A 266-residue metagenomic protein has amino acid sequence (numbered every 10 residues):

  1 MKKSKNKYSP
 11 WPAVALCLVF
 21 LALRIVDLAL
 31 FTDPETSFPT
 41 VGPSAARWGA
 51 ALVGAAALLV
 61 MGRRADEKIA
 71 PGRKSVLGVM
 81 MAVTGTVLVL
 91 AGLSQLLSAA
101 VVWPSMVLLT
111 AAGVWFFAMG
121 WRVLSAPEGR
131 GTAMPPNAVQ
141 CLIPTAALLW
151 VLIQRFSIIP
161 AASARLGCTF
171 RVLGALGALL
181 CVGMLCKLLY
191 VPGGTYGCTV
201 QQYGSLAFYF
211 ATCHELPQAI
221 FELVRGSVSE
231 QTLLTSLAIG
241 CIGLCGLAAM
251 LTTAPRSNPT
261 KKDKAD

Functional and structural regions predicted by a protein language model:
M1-S105, K264: N-terminal topogenic module of multi-pass integral membrane proteins
A13-L28, A56-L59, R171-D266: C-terminal transmembrane-bundle signature of multipass membrane proteins, characterized by strong activation on
V14-L23, G78-Q95, M106-M119, N137-Q154 (+2 more regions): Alpha-helical transmembrane segments of multi-pass integral membrane proteins
I25-E35, G92-A100, L152-S163, E215-G226: Juxtamembrane "helix-exit" motif on the non-cytosolic side of transmembrane helices
T32, D66-E67, A100, L124-E128 (+4 more regions): Transmembrane helix-loop junctions in multipass membrane proteins, especially transporters and channels
F38-G49, A100-T110, A133-L142, F156-L176 (+1 more regions): Transmembrane alpha-helix entry/boundary detector in multi-pass membrane proteins
L52-I69, W115-S125, L179-L188: Canonical alpha-helical transmembrane segments
D66-S75, V123-N137, S163, L189-C198: Membrane-interface helix-boundary motifs at transmembrane edges
